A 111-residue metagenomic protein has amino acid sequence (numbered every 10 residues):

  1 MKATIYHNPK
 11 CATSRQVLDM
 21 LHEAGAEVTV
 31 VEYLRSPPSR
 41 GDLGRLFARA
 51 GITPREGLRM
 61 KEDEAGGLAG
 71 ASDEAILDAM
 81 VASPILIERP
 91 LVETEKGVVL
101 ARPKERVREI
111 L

Functional and structural regions predicted by a protein language model:
M1-A24, V28-L34: Local sequence-structure signature of Cys/Sec-based thiol-disulfide redox active-site neighborhoods
Y33-L111: Thiol/selenol-based redox catalytic cores and closely related redox-interacting motifs
